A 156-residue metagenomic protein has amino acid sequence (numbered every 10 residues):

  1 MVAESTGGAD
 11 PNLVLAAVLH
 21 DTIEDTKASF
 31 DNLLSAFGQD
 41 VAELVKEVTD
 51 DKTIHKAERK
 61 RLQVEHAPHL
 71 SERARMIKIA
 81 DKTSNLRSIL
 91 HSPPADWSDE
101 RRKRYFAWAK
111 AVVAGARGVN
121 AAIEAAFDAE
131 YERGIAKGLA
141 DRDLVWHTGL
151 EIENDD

Functional and structural regions predicted by a protein language model:
M1-D156: Active-site helical microenvironments for divalent-metal-assisted chemistry
